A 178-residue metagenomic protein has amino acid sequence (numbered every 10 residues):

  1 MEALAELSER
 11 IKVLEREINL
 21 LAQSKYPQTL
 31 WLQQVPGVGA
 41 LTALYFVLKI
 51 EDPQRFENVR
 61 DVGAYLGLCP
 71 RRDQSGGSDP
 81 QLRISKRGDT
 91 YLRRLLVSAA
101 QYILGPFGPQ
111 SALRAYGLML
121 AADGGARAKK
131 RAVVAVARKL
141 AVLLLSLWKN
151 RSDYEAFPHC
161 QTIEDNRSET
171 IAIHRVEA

Functional and structural regions predicted by a protein language model:
M1-A178: A detector of single, family-specific signature residues that are central to catalytic or substrate-handling motifs
